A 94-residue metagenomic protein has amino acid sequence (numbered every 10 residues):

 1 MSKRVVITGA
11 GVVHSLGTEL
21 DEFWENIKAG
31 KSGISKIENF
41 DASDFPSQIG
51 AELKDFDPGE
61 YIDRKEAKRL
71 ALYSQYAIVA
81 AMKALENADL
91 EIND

Functional and structural regions predicted by a protein language model:
M1-D94: Conserved "HGTGT" condensation-loop signature of ketosynthase/thiolase-family condensing enzymes that catalyze
